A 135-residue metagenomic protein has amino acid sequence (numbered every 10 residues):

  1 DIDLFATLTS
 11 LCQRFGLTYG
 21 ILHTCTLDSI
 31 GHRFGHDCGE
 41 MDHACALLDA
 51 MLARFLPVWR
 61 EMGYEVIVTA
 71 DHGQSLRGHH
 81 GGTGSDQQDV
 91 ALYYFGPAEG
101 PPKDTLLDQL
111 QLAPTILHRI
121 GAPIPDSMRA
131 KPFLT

Functional and structural regions predicted by a protein language model:
D1-T135: Feature captures the catalytic ectodomains and active-site-proximal regions of enzymes that hydrolyze or transfer
